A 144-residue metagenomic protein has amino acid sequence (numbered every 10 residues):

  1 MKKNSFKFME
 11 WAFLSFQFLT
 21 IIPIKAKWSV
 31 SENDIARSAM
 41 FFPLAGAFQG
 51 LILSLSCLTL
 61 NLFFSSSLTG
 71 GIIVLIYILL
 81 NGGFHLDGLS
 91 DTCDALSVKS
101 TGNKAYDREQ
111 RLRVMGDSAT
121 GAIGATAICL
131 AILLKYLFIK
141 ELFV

Functional and structural regions predicted by a protein language model:
M1-G82, S90-E109, D117-V144: Hydrophobic alpha-helical transmembrane segments
D87: Hydrophobic "anchor" residues on beta-strands that sit immediately upstream of conserved functional sites
